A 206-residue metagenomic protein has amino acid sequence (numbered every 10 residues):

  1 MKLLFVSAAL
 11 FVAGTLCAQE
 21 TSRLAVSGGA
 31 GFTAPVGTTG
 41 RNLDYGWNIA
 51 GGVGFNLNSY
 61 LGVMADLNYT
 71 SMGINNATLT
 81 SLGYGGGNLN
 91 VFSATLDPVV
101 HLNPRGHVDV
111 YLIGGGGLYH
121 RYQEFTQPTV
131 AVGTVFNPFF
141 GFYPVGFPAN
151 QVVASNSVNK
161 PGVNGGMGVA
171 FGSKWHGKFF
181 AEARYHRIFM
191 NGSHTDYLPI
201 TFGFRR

Functional and structural regions predicted by a protein language model:
M1-S22: Cleavable N-terminal export/targeting peptides
A18-N56, V63, L198, R205: Short glycine/proline- and aromatic-enriched beta-strand/turn motifs that initiate or cap beta-hairpins
S22-L24, L43-I49, N88-A94, V108 (+2 more regions): Residues that define the transmembrane beta-barrel architecture of outer-membrane proteins
G28-T33, S71-T80, S93, G141-A149 (+1 more regions): Flexible, solvent-exposed coil segments and beta strand-coil junctions, predominantly the extracellular/periplasmic
V36-T39, L79-G87, A149-S155, H186-N191: Extracellular loop and loop/strand-boundary signature of outer-membrane beta-barrel proteins
W47, G54-N137, F171-G177, I200-R206: Gram-negative (and chloroplast) outer-membrane scaffold detector with strong preference for beta-barrel transmembrane
T129-V153: Mixed-charge, low-complexity intrinsically disordered segments
E182-R205: C-terminal/domain-terminus segments
